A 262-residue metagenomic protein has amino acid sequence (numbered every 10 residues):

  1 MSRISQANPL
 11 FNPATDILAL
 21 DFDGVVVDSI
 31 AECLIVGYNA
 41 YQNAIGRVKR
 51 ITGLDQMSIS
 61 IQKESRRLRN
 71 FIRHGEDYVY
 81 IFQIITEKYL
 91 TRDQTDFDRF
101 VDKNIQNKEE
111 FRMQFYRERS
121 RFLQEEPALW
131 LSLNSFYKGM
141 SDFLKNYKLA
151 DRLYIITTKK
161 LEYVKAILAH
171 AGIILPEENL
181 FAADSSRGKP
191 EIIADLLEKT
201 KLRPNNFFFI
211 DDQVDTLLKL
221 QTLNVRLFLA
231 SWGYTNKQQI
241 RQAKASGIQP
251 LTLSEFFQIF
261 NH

Functional and structural regions predicted by a protein language model:
P13-A19: Extreme N-terminal starter segment of soluble prokaryotic enzymes
A19-D21, F209-I210: Generic enzyme active-site microenvironment
V25-I167: Alpha-helical substrate-recognition element adjacent to the catalytic core
Y154-F208, L217-L223: Substrate-recognition "cap/lid" segment bordering the active-site pocket of phosphatases
F181-A182, S246-I259: Short acidic-hydrophobic, aromatic-tinged amphipathic segments that line or gate anion-handling sites
S185-I193, N236-A245, F260-H262: Short, charged, surface-exposed secondary-structure boundary motifs
A194-T200, S254-H262: Short amphipathic alpha-helix with an adjacent loop that forms part of the alpha/beta core around
P204, I210-L251: Acidic, Mg2+-coordinating phosphoryl-transfer loop and its flanking beta/alpha structural elements, shared across
